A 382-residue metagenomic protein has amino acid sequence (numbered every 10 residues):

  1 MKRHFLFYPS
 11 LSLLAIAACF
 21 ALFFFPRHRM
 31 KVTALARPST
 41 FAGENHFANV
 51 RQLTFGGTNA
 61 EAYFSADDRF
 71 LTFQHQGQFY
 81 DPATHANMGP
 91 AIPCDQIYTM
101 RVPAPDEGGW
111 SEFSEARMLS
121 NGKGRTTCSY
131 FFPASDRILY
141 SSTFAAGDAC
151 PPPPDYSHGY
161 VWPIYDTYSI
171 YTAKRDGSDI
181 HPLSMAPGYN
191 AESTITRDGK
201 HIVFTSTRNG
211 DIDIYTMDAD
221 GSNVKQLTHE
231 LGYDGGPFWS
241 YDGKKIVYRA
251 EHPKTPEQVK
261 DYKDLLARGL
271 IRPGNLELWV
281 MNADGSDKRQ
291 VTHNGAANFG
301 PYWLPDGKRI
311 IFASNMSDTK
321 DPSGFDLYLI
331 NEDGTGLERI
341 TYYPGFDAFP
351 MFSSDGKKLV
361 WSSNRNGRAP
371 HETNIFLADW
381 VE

Functional and structural regions predicted by a protein language model:
M1-L13: N-terminal Sec-pathway targeting helices
L14-F24: Hydrophobic alpha-helical membrane-insertion segments, chiefly the h-region of N-terminal signal peptides
P26-R37: Ser/Thr/Pro/Gly-rich low-complexity linker/stalk segments immediately outside membranes or between
L35-G57, M100-R125, A173-Y189, M217-Y233 (+4 more regions): Multi-bladed beta-propeller domains
F55-T58, Q74-I97, S120-T126, S141-I170 (+8 more regions): A flexible loop/linker signature enriched in serine peptidases of the S9 family
A66-D67, P133-A134, R197-D198, Y241-D242 (+2 more regions): Residue-level detector of Asp-centered blade-edge/turn motifs that repeat once per structural unit in beta-propeller
